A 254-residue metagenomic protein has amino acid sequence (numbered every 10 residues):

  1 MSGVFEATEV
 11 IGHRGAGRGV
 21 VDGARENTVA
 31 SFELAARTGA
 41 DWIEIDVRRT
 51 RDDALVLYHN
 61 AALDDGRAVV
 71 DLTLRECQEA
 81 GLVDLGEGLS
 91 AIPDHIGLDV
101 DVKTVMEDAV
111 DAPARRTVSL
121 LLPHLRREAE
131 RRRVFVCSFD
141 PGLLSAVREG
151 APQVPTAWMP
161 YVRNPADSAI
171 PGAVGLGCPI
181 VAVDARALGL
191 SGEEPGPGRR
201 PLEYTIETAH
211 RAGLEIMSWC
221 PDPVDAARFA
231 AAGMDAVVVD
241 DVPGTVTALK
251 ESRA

Functional and structural regions predicted by a protein language model:
M1-A254: Phosphate-group recognition and catalysis centered on beta-loop-alpha active-site segments
